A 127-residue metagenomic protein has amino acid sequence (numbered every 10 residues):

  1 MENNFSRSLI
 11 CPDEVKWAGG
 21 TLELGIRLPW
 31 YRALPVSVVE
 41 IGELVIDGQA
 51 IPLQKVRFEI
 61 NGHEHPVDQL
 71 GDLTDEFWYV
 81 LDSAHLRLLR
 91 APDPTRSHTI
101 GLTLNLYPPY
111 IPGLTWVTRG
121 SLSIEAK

Functional and structural regions predicted by a protein language model:
M1-K127: Terminal leader/tail segments of proteins
